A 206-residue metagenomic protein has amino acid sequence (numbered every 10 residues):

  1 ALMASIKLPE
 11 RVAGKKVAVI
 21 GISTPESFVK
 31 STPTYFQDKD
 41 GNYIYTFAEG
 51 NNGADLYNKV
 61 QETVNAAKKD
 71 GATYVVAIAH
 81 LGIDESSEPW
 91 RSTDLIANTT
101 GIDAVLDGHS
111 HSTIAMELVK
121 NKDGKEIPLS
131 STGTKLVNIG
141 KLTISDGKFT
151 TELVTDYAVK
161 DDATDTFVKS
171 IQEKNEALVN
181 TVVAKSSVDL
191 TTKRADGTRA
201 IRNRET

Functional and structural regions predicted by a protein language model:
L2-I83, K125-T206: Acidic/His-rich catalytic or pseudo-catalytic neighborhoods that scaffold and/or coordinate enzyme active centers
S27, S86, T113-A115: Conserved protein kinase catalytic core
L81-G82, S86-R91: Short, solvent-exposed, polar/charged sequence segments at loop or secondary-structure edges
W90-T143: Conserved beta-sheet core of the metallophosphoesterase superfamily
